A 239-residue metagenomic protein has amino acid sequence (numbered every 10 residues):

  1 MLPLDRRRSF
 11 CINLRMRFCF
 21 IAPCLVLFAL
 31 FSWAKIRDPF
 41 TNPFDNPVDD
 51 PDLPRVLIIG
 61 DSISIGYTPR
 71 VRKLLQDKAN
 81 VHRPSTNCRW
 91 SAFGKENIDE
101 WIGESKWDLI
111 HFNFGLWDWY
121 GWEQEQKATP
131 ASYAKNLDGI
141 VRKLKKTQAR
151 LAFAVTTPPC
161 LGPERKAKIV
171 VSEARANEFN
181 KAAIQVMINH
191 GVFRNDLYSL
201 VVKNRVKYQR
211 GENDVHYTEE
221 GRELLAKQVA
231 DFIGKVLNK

Functional and structural regions predicted by a protein language model:
F18, L27-F40: Bacterial Sec-dependent signal peptides at the C-terminal "C-region" and cleavage site
I21: Extracellular interaction modules
A34-K106, I110: Serine-esterase "nucleophile elbow" of acetyl-processing enzymes
D49, L74-N80, F93-K239: Alpha-helical cap/lid subdomain in secreted, periplasmic, or secretory-pathway luminal O-acyl-processing enzymes
